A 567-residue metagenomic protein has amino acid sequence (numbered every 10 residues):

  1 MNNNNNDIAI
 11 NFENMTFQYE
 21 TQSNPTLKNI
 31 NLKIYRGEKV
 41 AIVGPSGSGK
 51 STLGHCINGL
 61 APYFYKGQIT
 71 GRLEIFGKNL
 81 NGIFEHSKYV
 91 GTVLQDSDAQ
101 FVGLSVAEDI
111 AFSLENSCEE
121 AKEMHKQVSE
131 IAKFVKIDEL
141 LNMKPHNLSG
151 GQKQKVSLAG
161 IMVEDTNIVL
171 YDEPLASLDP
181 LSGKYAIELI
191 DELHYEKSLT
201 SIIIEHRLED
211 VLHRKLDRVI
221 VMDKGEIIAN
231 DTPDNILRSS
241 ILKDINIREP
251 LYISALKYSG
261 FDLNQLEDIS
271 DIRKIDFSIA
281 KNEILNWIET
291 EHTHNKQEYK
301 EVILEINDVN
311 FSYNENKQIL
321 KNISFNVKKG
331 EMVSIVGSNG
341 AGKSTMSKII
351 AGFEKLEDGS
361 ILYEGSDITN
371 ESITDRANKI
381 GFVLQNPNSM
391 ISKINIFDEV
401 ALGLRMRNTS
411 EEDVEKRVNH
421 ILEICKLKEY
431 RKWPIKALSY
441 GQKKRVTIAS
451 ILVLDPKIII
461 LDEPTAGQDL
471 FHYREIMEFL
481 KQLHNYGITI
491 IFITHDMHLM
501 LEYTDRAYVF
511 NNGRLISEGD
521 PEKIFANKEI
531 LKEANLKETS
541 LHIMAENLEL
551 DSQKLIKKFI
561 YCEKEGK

Functional and structural regions predicted by a protein language model:
N58, A351: Helix-to-loop junction immediately C-terminal to a conserved catalytic motif
K66-N79, G359-D367: Conserved ABC transporter NBD signature motif
K78-G91, I236, I368-G381: ABC ATPase NBD coupling module
K122-L140, E412-Y430: Conserved ABC ATPase "signature" region
K144-L148, Q152, P434-L438: Conserved ABC ATPase signature
V169-D172, I459-D462: Catalytic Walker B motif of ABC-type/P-loop ATPase nucleotide-binding domains
E226-Y252, R514-L541: Conserved beta-strand-loop-alpha-helix hinge in the C-terminal portion of ABC ATPase nucleotide-binding domains
